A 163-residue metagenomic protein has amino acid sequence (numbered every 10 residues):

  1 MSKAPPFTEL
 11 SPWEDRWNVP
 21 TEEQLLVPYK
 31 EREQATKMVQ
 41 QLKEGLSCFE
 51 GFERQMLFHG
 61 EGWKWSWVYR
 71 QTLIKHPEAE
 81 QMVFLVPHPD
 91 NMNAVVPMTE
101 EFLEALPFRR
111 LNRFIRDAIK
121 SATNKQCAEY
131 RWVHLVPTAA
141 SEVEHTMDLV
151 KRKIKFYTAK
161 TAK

Functional and structural regions predicted by a protein language model:
M1-K64: Charge-rich, low-complexity N-terminal segments
L10-W13, R109, R152: Low-complexity, intrinsically disordered/propeptide-like segments
W17, T21, W67-Q71, V136 (+1 more regions): Short, isolated positions within intrinsically disordered regulatory regions of eukaryotic proteins
Q24, Q34, Q41, R110 (+3 more regions): Exposed alpha-helical structural elements
L57-Y130: Short, conserved beta-strand/beta-arch hydrophobic-aromatic motifs that form part of recognition grooves or interface
F114-K163: Well-ordered alpha/beta subsegment
